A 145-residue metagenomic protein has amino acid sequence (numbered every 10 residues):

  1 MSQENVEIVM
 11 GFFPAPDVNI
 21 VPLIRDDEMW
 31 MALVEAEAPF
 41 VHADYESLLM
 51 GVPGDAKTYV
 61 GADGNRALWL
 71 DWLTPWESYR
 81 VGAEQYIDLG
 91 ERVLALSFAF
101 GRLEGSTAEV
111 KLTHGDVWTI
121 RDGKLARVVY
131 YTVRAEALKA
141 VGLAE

Functional and structural regions predicted by a protein language model:
M1-A43, A140-E145: Short, low-complexity N-terminal intrinsically disordered segments enriched in polar/charged residues
M1-I8, D17, A67-E145: A beta-strand edge to alpha-helix "cap/lid" segment located at domain peripheries
F12-F13, Y45, Y59, Y130-Y131: Aromatic side chains
V21, D55-A56, R121: Short, contiguous strand/loop micro-motifs
D26, G54, A126: Generic anion/oxyanion-binding catalytic loop in active/binding sites
M31-R92: A solvent-exposed, acidic/Ser-Thr-rich amphipathic alpha-helical stretch
